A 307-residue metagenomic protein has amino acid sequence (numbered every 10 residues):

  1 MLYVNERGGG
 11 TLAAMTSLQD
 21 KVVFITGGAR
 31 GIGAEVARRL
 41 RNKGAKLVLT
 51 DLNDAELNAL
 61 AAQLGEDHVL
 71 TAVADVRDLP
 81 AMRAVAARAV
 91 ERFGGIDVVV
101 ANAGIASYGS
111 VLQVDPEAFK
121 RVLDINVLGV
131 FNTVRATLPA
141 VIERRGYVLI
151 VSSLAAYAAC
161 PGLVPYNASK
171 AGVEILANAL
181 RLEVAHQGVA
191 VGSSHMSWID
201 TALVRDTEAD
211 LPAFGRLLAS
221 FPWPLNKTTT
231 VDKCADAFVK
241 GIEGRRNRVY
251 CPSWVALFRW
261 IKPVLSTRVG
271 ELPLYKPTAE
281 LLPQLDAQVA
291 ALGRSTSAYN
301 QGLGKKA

Functional and structural regions predicted by a protein language model:
S17-L47: Canonical Rossmann dinucleotide-binding motif of NAD(H)/NADP(H)-dependent dehydrogenases/reductases, specifically
K43-L60: Conserved glycine-rich Rossmann-like NAD(P)H-binding loop of the short-chain dehydrogenase/reductase
A55, V73-A84, P116: The beta1-alpha1 cofactor-binding region of Rossmann-like NAD(H)/NADP(H)-dependent oxidoreductases
S110-V111, D115-K120, F131: Substrate-binding pocket helix/loop in short-chain dehydrogenase/reductase
V134, S169: Active-site helix of classical SDR
S153: Residue(s) in the substrate-gating loop at a strand-loop-helix junction that position the organic substrate next
H186-V255: SDR active-site lid
